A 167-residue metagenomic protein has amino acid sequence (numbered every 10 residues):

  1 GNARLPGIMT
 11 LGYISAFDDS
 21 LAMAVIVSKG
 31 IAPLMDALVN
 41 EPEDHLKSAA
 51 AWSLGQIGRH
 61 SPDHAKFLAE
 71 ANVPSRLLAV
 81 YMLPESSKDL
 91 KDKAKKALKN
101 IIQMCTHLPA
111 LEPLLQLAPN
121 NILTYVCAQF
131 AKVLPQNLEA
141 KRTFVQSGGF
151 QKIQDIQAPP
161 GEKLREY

Functional and structural regions predicted by a protein language model:
N2-A3, S20-S28, H45-L46, D63-A71 (+5 more regions): Short, hydrophobic/charged alpha-helical patches characteristic of ARM/HEAT alpha-solenoid repeats and analogous
L5, H45-S48, I57, P74 (+2 more regions): Long, compositionally biased, intrinsically disordered segments
L5-F17, D36, S48-H60, A79-M82 (+3 more regions): Alpha-helical solenoid repeat architecture
G12, G30, G55, V73 (+1 more regions): Glycine-centered small-residue hotspots that permit tight backbone geometry or close packing
P33-D36, R76-Y81, A110-L114, K152-Q154: Buried hydrophobic core positions in alpha-solenoid tandem helical repeats
L38-P42, M82-S86, A118, P160: Structural signature of alpha-solenoid helical repeat scaffolds
P159-E166: Short acidic, Gly/Pro-enriched loop/turn segments at secondary-structure junctions
